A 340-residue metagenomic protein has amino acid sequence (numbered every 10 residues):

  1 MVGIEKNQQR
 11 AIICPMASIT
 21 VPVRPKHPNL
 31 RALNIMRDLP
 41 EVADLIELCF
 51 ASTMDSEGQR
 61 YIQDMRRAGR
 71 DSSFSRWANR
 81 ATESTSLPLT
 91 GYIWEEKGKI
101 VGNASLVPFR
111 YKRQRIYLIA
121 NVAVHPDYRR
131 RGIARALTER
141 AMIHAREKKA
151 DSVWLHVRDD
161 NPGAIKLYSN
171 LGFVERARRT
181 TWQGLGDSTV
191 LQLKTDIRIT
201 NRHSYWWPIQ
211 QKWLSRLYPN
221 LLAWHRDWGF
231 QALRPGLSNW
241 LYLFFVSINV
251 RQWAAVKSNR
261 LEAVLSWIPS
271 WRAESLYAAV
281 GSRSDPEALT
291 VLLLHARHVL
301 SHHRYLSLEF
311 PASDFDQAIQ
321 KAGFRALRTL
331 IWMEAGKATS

Functional and structural regions predicted by a protein language model:
A11-D44, L48, S52, L185-Y205 (+1 more regions): Conserved N-terminal entry element of GNAT/NAT acetyltransferase domains
F50-Y92, E96, W224-V250: Active-site rim helix/loop that mediates acceptor-substrate recognition in acyltransferases
L89-I93, K99-P108, L118, A123 (+2 more regions): Conserved beta-strand in the GNAT
V107, A120-R129, R158, W271 (+1 more regions): A short, internal acetyl-CoA/4′-phosphopantetheine-binding micro-motif in the GNAT/acyltransferase core
V124, R130-I143, S169-N170, S284-H298: Conserved acetyl-CoA-binding loop-helix of GNAT-fold acetyltransferases
R131, R135, D159-A177, P311-R328: Conserved active-site alpha-helix within GNAT-family acetyltransferase domains
A145-H156, L300-P311: Conserved GNAT acetyl-CoA-binding A-motif
H156-V157, V174-D187, R325-G336: Conserved catalytic-core motifs of GNAT/GCN5-like acyltransferases
